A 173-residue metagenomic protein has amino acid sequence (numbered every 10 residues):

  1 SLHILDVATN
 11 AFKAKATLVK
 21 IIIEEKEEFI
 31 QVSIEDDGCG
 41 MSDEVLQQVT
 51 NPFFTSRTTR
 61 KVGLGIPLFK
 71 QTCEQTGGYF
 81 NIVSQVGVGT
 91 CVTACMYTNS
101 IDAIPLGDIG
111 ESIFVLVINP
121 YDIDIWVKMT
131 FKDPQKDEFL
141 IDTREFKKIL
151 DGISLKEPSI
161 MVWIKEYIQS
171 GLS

Functional and structural regions predicted by a protein language model:
S1-I23, T72: Conserved ATP-binding N-box helix of the HATPase_c
E24-V32: Short beta-strand-loop-beta element adjacent to the nucleotide/active-site pocket used for signaling
D36: Acidic ATP/Mg2+-coordinating residue in the GHKL
M41-F53: Short conserved segment of the HATPase_c
F54-K61: Glycine-rich ATP-lid/hinge loop adjacent to the conserved G-boxes
G65, F69: Short alpha-helical Gxxx[C/S/T] motif in the catalytic ATP-binding
Q71-S173: Flexible, glycine-/charge-rich segments associated with ATP-binding catalytic modules
